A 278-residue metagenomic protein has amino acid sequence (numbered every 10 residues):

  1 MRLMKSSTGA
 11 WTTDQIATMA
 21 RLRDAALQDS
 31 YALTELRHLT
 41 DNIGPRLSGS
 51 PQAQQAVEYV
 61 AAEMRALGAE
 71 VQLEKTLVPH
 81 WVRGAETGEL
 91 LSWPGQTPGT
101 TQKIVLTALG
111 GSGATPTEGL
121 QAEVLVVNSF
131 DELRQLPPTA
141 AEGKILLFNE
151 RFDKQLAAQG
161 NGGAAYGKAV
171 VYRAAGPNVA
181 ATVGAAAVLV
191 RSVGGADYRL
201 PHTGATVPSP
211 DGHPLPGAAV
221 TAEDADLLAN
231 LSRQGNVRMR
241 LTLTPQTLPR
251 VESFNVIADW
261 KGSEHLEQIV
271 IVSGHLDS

Functional and structural regions predicted by a protein language model:
M4-W11, Q15, R37, D41-A158: Noncatalytic luminal/extracellular "stalk/propeptide" segments of secretory-pathway proteins
Q15-T18, Y31-L36, I43, Q52-E63 (+4 more regions): Stable alpha-helical elements in mature extracytoplasmic
A17-T18, W93-P94, V105-P138, T206-S278: Soluble metallo-hydrolase cores and metallopeptidase-like ectodomains found primarily in the secretory/periplasmic
M19-L27, D41-P51, G111, A122-V127 (+5 more regions): Second-shell loop/turn segments in exported
L27, A62, P79, L136-A141 (+3 more regions): Mature extracellular/periplasmic domains of secretome proteins
L27-Q28, T40-S48, A61-Q72, F130 (+4 more regions): Sec-exported extracytoplasmic/periplasmic mature domains
E35-T40, Q72-L73, V124-V126, I145-N149 (+4 more regions): Structural recognition of the beta-strand scaffold that forms the well-ordered cores of secreted hydrolase catalytic
S129-R199: A conserved hydrophobic secondary-structure block that centers on an alpha-helix together with its immediately flanking
